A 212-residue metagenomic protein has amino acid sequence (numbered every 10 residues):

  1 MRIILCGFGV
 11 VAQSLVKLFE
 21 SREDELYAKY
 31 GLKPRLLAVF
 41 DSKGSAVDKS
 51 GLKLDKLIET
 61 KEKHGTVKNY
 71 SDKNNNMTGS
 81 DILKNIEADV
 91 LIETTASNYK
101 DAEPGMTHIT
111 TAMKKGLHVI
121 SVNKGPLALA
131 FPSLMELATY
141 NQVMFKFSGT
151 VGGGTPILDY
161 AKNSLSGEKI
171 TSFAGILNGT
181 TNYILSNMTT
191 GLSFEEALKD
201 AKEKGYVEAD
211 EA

Functional and structural regions predicted by a protein language model:
M1-K114: N-terminal glycine-/serine-/threonine-rich beta1-alpha1-beta2 phosphate-ribose binding loop of Rossmann-like
L15-K17, D48-K53, F131-L134, I157-K162 (+1 more regions): Short acidic, glycine/serine/threonine-rich loops at helix termini
K29-L32, L83-N85, A138, S164-K169 (+1 more regions): Solvent-exposed alpha-helices and their adjacent loops that cap or buttress functional pockets in soluble metabolic
V39, V90-E93, I120-V122, F145-G149 (+1 more regions): General beta-strand structural signal in soluble alpha/beta enzymes
L54-I58, L137-Y140, N163-S166, G191: Short, hinge-like loop/turn segments at secondary-structure boundaries
A96-K115, V122-K162: Rossmann-fold NAD(P)-binding glycine/threonine-rich loop
G116-H118, G179: Glycine-enriched alpha-helix->loop->beta-strand junction motifs that scaffold or abut catalytic
M144-A212: Core active-site phosphate/anionic-ligand binding loop and the adjoining beta-turn-alpha structural block in enzyme
